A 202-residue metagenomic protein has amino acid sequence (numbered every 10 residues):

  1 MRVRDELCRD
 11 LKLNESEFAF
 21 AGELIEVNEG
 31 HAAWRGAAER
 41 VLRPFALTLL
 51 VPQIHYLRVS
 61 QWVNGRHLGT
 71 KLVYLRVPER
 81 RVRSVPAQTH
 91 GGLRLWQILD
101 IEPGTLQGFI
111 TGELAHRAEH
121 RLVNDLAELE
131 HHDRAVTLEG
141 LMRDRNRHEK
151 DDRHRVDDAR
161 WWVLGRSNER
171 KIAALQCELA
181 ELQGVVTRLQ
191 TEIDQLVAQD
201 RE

Functional and structural regions predicted by a protein language model:
M1-E6, E181-E202: Extended alpha-helical coiled-coil "stalk/arm" regions that act as elongated linkers or oligomerization scaffolds
R2-G184: Hinge-like oligomerization/junction regions that interrupt long coiled-coil arms in large cytoskeletal
